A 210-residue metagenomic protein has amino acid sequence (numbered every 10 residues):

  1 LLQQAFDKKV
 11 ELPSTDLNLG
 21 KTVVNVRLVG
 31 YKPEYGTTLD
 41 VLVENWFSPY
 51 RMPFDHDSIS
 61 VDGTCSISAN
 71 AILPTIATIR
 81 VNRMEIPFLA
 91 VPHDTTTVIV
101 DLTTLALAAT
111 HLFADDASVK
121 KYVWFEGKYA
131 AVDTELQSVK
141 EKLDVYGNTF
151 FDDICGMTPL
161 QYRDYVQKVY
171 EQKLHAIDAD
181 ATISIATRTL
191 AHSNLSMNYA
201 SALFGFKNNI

Functional and structural regions predicted by a protein language model:
L1-I185: A non-transmembrane, solvent-exposed segment enriched in polar/low-complexity residues
R188-I210: Extended amphipathic alpha-helical segments with heptad-repeat/coiled-coil character used for oligomerization, fusion
